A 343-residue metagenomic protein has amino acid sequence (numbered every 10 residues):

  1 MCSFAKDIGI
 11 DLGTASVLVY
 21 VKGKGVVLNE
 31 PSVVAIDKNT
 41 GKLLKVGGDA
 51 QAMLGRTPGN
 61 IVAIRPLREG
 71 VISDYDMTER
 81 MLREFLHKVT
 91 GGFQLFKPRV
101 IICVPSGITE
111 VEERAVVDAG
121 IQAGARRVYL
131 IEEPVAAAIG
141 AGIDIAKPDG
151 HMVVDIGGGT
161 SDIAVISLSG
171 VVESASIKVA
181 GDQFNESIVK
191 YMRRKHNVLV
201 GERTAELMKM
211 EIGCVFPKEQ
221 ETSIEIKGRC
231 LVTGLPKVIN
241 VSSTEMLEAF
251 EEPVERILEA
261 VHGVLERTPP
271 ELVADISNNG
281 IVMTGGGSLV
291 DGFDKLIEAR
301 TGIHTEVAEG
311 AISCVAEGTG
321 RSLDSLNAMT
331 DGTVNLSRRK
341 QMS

Functional and structural regions predicted by a protein language model:
M1-I156, A164-I281, S288-S343: Nucleotide/phosphate-binding catalytic cleft detector across ATP-hydrolyzing and phosphate-transferring enzymes
